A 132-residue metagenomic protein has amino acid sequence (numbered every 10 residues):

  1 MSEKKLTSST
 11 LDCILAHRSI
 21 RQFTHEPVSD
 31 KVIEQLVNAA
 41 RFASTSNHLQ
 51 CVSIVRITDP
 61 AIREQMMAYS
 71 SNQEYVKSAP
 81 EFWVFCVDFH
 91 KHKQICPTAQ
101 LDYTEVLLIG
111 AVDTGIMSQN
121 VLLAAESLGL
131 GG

Functional and structural regions predicted by a protein language model:
M1-G132: Acidic, surface-exposed loops and disordered segments
